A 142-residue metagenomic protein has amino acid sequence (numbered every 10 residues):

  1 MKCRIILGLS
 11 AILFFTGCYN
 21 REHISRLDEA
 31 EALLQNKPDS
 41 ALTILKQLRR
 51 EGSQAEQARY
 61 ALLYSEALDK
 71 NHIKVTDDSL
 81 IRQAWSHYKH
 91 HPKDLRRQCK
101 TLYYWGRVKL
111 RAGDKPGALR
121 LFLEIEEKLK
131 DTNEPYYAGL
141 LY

Functional and structural regions predicted by a protein language model:
K2-I5, G17-Y142: A "functional boundary" signal
G8-F14: Bacterial N-terminal signal peptides
